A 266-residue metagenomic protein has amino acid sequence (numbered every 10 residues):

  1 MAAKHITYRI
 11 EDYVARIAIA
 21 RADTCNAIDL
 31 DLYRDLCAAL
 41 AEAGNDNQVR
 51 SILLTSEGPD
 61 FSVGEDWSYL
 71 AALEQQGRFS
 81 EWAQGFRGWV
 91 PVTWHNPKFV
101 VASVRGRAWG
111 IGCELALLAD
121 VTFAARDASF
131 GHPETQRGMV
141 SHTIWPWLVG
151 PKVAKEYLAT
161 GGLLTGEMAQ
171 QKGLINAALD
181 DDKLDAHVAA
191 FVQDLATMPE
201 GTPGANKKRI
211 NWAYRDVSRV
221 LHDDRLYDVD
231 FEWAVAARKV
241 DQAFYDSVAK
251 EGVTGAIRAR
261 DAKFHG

Functional and structural regions predicted by a protein language model:
M1-E11, T165-G166, A186, Q193 (+1 more regions): C-terminal alpha-helix plus adjacent terminal tail
M1-E57: Conserved CoA-thioester-binding segment of acyl-CoA-metabolizing enzymes
I6, P91-P203: Crotonase-fold acyl-CoA enzyme core
C25-I28, F79, H132, R215: A generic structural signal for short coil/turn motifs at secondary-structure boundaries
D31-D35, G85, V92, H187: Charged catalytic carboxylate motif
T55-W89, A108: Glycine- (often His-adjacent) and acidic-residue-rich active-site loop that binds/positions the CoA thioester
W67, F86, H142, P151-A154 (+2 more regions): A general structural signal for well-ordered alpha-helical segments in protein cores
